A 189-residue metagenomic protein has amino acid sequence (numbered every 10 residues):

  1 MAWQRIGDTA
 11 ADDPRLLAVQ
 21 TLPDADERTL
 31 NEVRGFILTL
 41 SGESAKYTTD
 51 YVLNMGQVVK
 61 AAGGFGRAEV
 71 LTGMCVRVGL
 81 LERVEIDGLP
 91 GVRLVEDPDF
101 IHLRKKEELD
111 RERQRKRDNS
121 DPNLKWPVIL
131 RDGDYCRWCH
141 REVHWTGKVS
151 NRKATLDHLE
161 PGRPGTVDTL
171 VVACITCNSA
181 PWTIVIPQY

Functional and structural regions predicted by a protein language model:
M1-I86, L103-N119, V143-G147, K153 (+1 more regions): Positively charged, structured surface patches that bind polyanionic biopolymers
E82-D87, S179, V185-Y189: Short, cationic/aromatic linear interface patches that serve as DNA/RNA-contacting surfaces or protein-partner docking
G88-D97: Minor-groove-contacting beta-hairpin "wing" of winged helix-turn-helix DNA-binding domains
R93-L94, C136-W138: A structural signal for short, well-ordered beta-strand segments and their strand-loop junctions that often border
P122-G133, R163-D168: Short, flexible, mixed-charge glycine/proline-rich loop motifs that serve as phosphate/nucleic-acid-contacting
D134-Y135, A173: The −1 position to Zn-ligating cysteines in a subset of zinc-ribbon hairpins
H140-A173, P181, V185-P187: Histidine-centered nuclease catalytic patch
T176: C-terminal catalytic core of tyrosine-transesterase DNA break-rejoin enzymes
